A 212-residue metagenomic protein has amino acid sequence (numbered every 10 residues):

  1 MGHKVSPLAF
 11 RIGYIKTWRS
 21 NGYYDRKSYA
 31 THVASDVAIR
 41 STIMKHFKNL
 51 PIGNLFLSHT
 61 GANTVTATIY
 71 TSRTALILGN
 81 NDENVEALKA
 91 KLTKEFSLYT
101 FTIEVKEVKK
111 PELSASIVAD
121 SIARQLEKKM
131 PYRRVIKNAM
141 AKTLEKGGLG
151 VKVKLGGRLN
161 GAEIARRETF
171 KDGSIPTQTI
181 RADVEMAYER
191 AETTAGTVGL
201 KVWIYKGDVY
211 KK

Functional and structural regions predicted by a protein language model:
M1-K212: RNA-contacting regions in translation and RNA-metabolism proteins, encompassing KH/S1 modules where present
